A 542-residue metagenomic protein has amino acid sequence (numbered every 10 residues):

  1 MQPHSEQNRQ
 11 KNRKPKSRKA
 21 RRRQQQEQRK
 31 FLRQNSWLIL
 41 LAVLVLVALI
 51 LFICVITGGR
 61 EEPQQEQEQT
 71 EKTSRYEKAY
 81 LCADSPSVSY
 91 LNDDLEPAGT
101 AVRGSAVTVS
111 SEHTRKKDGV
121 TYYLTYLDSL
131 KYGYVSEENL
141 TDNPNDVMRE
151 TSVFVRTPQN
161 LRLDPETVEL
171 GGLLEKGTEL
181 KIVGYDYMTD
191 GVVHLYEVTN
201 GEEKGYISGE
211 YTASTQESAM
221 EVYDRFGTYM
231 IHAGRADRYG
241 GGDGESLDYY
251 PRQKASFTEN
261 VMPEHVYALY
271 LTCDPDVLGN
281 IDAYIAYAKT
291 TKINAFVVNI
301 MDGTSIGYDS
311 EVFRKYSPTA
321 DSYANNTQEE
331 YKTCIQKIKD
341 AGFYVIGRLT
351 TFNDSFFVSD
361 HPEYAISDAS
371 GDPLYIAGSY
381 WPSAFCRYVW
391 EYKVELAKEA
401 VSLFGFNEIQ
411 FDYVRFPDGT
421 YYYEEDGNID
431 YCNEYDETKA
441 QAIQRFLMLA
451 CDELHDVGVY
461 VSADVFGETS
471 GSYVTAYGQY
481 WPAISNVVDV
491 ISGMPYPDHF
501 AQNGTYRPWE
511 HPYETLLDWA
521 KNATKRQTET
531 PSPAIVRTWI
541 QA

Functional and structural regions predicted by a protein language model:
M1-T70: Gram-positive cell-envelope targeting signals
E66-T73, Y126-V153, T199-K254: Boundary regions of SH3-family modules and the immediately adjacent low-complexity/disordered segments in eukaryotic
L91-R103, L163-E179: SH3/SH3-like (including bacterial SH3b) beta-barrel domains that bind proline-rich motifs or cell-wall ligands
T100-S136, E175-E210: SH3/SH3-like beta-barrel superfamily modules
F257-D276, I335, G347-E399: Active-site-adjacent "subsite" loops/lids of carbohydrate-active enzymes
I281-I306, L403-E408, V490: Catalytic domains of carbohydrate-active enzymes, especially glycoside hydrolases
T291-N326, D418-E425: Aromatic-lined carbohydrate-binding/catalytic grooves of carbohydrate-active enzymes
T420, I429-A542: Glycoside hydrolase catalytic-domain groove-lining segments
